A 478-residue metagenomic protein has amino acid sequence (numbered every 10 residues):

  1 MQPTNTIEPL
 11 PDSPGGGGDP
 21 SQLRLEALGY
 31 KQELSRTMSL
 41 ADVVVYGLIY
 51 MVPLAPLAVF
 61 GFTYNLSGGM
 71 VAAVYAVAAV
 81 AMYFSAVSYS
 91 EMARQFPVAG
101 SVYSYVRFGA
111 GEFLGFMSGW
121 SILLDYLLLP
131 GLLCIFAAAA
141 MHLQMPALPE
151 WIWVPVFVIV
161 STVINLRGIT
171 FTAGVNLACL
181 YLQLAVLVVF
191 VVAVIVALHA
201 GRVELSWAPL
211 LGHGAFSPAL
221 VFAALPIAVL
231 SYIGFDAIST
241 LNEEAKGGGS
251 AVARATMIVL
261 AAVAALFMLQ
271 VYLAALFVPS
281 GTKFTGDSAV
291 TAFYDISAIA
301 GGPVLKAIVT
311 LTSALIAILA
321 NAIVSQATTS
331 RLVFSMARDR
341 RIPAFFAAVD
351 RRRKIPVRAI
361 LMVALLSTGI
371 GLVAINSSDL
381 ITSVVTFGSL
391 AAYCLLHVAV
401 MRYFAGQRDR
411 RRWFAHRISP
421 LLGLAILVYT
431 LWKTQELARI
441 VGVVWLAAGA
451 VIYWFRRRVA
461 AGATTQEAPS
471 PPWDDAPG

Functional and structural regions predicted by a protein language model:
M1-M70, M82-V87, A99, A208-P209 (+2 more regions): Membrane-interface "cap" regions at the ends of multi-pass membrane proteins
L54-E150, F157, V259-A262, M268-L269 (+2 more regions): Extracellular loop-to-transmembrane helix junctions
V71-A72, P149, A178-L311: Helix-loop-helix junctions that connect adjacent transmembrane segments in multi-pass membrane transporters
V98, S121-C134, Y232-A245, V304-A344 (+1 more regions): Membrane-helix boundary/coupling elements in multi-pass transport proteins
S104-Y105, G111, H142-Q144, A255-S325 (+1 more regions): TM-loop-TM module centered on a large, flexible mid-protein loop between adjacent transmembrane helices in multi-pass
E150-V203, P218, A255-A261, V385-L395 (+3 more regions): Membrane-interface loop-to-helix entry segments
V175, F346-R353, Y393-R439: C-terminal membrane-solvent junction of multi-pass transporters and transport-like membrane proteins
V385, S389, F414-G478: A generic transmembrane alpha-helix motif of multi-pass inner-membrane proteins
